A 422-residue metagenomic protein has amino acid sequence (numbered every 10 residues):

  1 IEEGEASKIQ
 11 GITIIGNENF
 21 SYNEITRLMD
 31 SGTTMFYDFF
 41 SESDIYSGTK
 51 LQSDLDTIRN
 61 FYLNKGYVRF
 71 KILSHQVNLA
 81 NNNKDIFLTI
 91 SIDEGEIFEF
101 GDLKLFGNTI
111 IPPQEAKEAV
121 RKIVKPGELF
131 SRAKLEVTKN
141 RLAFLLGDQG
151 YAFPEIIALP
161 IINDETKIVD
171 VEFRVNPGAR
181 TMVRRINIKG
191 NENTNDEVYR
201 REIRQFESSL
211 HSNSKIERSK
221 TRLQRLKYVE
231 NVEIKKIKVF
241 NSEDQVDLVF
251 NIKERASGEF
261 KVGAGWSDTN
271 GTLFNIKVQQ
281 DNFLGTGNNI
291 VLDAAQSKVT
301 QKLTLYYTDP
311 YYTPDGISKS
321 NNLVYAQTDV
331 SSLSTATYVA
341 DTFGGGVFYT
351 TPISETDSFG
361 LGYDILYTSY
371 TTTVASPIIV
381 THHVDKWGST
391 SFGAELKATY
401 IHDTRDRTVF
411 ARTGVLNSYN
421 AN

Functional and structural regions predicted by a protein language model:
I1-L226, N231-L248, I252-S257, N270-G271 (+1 more regions): Interaction-mediating elements
K8-G11, S21-N23, R27-F39, D44 (+2 more regions): Gram-negative/organellar outer-membrane beta-barrel architecture
H75, A421-N422: Generic short beta-strand segments
P160, N417-A421: Acidic, glycine-rich loop-and-beta core segments that form the ion-binding/anion-interacting portion of active sites
